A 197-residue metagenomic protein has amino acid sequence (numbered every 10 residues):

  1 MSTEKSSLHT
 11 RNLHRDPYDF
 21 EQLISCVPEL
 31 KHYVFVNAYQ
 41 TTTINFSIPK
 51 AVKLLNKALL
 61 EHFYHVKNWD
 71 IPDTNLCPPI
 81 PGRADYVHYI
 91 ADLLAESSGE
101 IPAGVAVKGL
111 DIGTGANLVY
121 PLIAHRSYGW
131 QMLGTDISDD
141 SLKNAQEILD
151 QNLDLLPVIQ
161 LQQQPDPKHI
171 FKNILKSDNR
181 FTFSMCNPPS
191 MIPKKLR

Functional and structural regions predicted by a protein language model:
M1-P79, D92: N-terminal auxiliary segments of SAM/dcSAM-dependent transferases
A58-F63, P81-K108: Conserved alpha-helix/loop element of class I SAM-dependent methyltransferases that forms part of the SAM/SAH-binding
N75, K108-T114, Q162-Q163, S184-M185: Extended hydrophobic secondary-structure segments that form protein cores and membrane-embedded regions
L76, P81-G82, T114-L118, D139-D140: Gly/Ser/Thr-rich loops at beta-strand to alpha-helix junctions that form or flank small-molecule/cofactor-binding
D92, L122, R126, E147-Q151: Short, well-ordered alpha-helices that flank and scaffold nucleotide-derived cofactor binding pockets
P102-A116, L133: Conserved class I S-adenosyl-L-methionine
A116-W130: Conserved SAM-binding loop of SAM-dependent methyltransferases across substrates and taxa, primarily the Class I
I137-D139, K143-R197: S-adenosylmethionine
